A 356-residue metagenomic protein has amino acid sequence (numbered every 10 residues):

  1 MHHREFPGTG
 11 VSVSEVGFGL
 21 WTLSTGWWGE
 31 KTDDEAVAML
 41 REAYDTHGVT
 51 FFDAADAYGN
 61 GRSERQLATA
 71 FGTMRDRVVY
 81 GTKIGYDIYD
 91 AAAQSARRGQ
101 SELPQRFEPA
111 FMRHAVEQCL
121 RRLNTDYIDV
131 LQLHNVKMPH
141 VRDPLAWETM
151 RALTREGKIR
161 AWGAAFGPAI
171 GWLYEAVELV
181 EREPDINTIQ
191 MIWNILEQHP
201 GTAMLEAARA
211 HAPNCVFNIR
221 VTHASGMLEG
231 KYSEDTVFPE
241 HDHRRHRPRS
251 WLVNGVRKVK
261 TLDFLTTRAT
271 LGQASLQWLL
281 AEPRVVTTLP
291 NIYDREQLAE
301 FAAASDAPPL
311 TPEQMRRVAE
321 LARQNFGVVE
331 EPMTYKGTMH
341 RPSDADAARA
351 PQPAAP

Functional and structural regions predicted by a protein language model:
M1-V79: N-terminal binding-site loop/beta-alpha segment at the start of enzyme catalytic domains that lines or forms
H3, N135-V329, M339-P356: Beta/alpha (TIM)-barrel catalytic core signal, keyed to glycine-rich beta->alpha loops juxtaposed to Asp/Glu that bind
F6, F18, A36, F52 (+10 more regions): Conserved, mostly hydrophobic/aromatic
G8-G10, T69-D76, L120-N124, R151-R155 (+2 more regions): Acidic (Asp/Glu)-rich catalytic clusters
T9-W28, G81-L103, V130: N-terminal small/glycine-rich loop or linker at the start of catalytic domains across soluble metabolic enzymes
W28-E35, R62, Q66, Q100-F111 (+3 more regions): Alpha-helix N-cap and loop-to-helix initiation/capping positions
E30-A43, Q105-L123, I170-L179, S275: Short, acidic/polar
L120-P139: Active-site groove signature of glycoside hydrolases
